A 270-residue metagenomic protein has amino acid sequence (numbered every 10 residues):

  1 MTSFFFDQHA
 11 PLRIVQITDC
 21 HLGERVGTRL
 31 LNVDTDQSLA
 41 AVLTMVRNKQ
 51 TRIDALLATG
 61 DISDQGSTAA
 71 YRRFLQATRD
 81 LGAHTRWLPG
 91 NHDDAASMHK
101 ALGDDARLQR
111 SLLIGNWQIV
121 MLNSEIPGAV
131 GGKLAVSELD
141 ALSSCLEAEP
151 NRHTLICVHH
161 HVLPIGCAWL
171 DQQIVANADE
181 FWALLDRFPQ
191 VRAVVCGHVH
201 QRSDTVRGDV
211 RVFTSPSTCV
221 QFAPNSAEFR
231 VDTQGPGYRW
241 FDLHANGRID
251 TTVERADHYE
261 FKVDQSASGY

Functional and structural regions predicted by a protein language model:
M1-R73, I165: N-terminal active-site segment of His-dependent metallophosphoesterases
P11-E24, N116-I126, L155-C157, V210-P216 (+1 more regions): Active-site-proximal beta-strand elements of phosphoester/diester hydrolases
Q16-T18, A55-D61, T85-N91, N123 (+3 more regions): Active-site neighborhood of phospho(di)ester-bond hydrolases with catalytic His/Asp-centered motifs
T18-S38, D64, D94-A106, P127-V136 (+1 more regions): Acidic/histidine-rich helix-loop elements that form or flank divalent-metal/phosphate-binding sites at the catalytic
V26-T28, A58-R79, D94-R107, G132 (+2 more regions): Metal-dependent catalytic neighborhoods of phosphoester/phosphodiester hydrolases
T28-L30, N151-R192, Q221-A223: Active-site-proximal segments of metal-dependent phosphoesterases and phosphodiesterases across multiple
I114-T154, W169-A183, V231: Binuclear metal-dependent hydrolase catalytic cores centered on His/Asp/Glu-rich metal-binding motifs
L184, V206-Y270: Binuclear metal-dependent phosphoesterase catalytic core
